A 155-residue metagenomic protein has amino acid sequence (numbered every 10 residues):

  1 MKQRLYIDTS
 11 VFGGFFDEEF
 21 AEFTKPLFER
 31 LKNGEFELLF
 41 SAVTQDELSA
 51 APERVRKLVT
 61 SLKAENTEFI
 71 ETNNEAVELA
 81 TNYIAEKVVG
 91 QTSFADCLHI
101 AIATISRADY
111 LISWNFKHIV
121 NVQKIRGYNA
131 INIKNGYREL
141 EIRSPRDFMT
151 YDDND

Functional and structural regions predicted by a protein language model:
M1-F40, D46-S61, T67, A85-Q91 (+2 more regions): Short, well-structured N-terminal submotif of metal-dependent ribonuclease cores
K2, A21, Q45-D46, S106-D155: Acidic, PIN/NYN-like endoribonuclease modules and their adjacent C-terminal/linker elements
L31, L62-K63, A103, N135: A generic structural signal for well-ordered alpha-helical segments
L31-K32, N74-E75, D96-C97, A130 (+1 more regions): Short, charged/polar low-complexity linear motifs in solvent-exposed/disordered segments
L39, I70, E141-R143: General small-molecule cofactor/ligand-binding pocket signal
A42, N73, R146: Residues at the C-termini of beta-strands that transition into short coil/loop
F69-G127, M149: Active-site neighborhoods of divalent-metal-dependent phosphate/nucleic-acid chemistry enzymes
